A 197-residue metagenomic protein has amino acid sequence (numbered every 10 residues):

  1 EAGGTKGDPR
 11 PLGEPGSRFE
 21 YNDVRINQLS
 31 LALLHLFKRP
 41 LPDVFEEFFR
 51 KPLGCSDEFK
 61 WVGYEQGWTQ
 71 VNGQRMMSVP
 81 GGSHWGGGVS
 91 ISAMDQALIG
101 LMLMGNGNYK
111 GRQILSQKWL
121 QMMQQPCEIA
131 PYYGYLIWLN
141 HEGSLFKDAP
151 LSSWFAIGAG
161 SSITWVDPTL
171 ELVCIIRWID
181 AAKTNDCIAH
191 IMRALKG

Functional and structural regions predicted by a protein language model:
E1, T5-K6, M123, I191 (+1 more regions): A generic structural signal for nonpolar/aromatic side chains embedded in well-ordered alpha-helices
E1-E65, G87: Catalytic-site signature segments of enzymes, centered on catalytic residues
L12-Y21, G81-S90, A156-I163, D180: Solvent-exposed loop and edge beta-strand segments that line ligand/cofactor-binding and catalytic clefts
R25, L41, F45, S92-Q96 (+3 more regions): Stable alpha-helical elements in mature extracytoplasmic
R25-A32, G87-N108, S162-W178: Active-site-proximal alpha-helical segments within enzyme catalytic domains
E46-Q124: Active-site-proximal binding-pocket segments
G67-S83, Q124-V173: Active-site Gly/Thr loop motif
F155-G197: Structured C-terminal helix/loop/strand segments within mature extracytoplasmic catalytic/sensor domains
